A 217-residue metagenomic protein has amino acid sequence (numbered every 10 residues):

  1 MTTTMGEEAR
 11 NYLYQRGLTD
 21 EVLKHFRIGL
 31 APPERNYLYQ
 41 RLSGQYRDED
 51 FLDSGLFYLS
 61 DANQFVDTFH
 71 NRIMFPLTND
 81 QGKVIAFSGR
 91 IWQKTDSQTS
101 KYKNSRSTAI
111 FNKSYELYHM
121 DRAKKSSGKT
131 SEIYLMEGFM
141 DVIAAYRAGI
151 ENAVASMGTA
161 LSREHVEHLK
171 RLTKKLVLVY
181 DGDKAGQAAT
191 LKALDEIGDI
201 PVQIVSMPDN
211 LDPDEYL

Functional and structural regions predicted by a protein language model:
M1-M5: Conserved active-site segments centered on acidic
A9: OB-fold/S1-family RNA-binding modules
L13: Structured alpha-helical
H25, N63, K94, M157-G158 (+2 more regions): Proline- and acidic/polar-enriched loop/turn elements at helix boundaries
P33-L176, A189-T190: Phosphate-handling DNA/RNA-contact segment within nucleic-acid enzymes
L161-L217: Conserved phosphate-handling catalytic cores of large alpha/beta enzymes
